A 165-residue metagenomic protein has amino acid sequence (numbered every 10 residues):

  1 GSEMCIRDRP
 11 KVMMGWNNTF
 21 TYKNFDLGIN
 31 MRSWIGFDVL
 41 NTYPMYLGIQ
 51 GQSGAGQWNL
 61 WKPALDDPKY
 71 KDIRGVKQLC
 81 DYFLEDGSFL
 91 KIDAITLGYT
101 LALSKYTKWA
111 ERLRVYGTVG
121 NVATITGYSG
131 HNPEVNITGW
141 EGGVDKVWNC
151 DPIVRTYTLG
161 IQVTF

Functional and structural regions predicted by a protein language model:
G1-I6: Short, small-residue-biased leader/transition segments that mark boundaries at the very start of proteins
R7, L84-D86, K146-C150: Outer-membrane beta-barrel domain signature
P10-M14, S88-D93, E111, I153-Y157: Residues that define the transmembrane beta-barrel architecture of outer-membrane proteins
N17-F25: Long hydrophobic segments that form regular secondary structure
N24-G28, S104: Repeated loop/turn-to-beta-strand initiation elements of outer-membrane beta-barrel proteins
I29, V115-G117, I161: Membrane-embedded beta-strand positions of outer-membrane beta-barrel proteins
W34-N121: Extracytoplasmic gating/loop element in the C-terminal half of outer-membrane beta-barrel translocons and assembly
K77-L79, T124-F165: C-terminal beta-signal and terminal closure region of outer-membrane beta-barrel proteins
